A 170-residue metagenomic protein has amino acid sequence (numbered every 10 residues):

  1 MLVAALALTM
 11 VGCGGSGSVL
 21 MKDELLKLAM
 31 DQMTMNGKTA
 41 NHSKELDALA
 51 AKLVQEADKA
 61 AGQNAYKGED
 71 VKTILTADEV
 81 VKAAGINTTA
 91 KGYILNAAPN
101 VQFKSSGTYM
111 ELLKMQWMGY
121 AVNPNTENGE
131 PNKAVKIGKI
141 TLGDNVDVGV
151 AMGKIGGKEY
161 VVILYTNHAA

Functional and structural regions predicted by a protein language model:
M1-A5: Sec-dependent N-terminal signal peptides
L8-G12: C-terminal motif of bacterial Sec signal peptides marking the signal peptidase cleavage site
S16-T89: Short, well-ordered surface patches within globular domains
E79-A170: A well-ordered secondary-structure block
